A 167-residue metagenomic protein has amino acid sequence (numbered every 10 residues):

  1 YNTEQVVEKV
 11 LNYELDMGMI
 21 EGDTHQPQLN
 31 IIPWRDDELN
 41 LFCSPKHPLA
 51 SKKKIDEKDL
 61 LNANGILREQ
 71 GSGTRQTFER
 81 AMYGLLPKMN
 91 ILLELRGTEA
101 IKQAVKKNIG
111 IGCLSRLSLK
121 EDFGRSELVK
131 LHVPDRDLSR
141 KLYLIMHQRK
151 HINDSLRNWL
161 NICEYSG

Functional and structural regions predicted by a protein language model:
Y1, E21-G22, K88-G97: Short beta-strand-to-loop elements that line the ligand-binding cleft of bilobed periplasmic-binding protein-like
N2, D56, R96-G97, S115: Short loop/turn segments at beta->alpha junctions
T3-L39, C43, S51, K106-I109 (+1 more regions): Short beta-strand-centered segments that line the small-molecule binding cleft or hinge of alpha/beta clamshell
L15, M19-Q28, Q76, R80 (+1 more regions): A ligand-binding cleft/hinge motif common to bilobed small-molecule-binding domains
G22-D23, P45, R116-S118, D135 (+1 more regions): Short secondary-structure boundary segments
L29-I31, D36-L41, P45-H47, E57 (+3 more regions): Small-molecule pocket liners
L49, A63-L85, R116, I152-L160: Secondary-structure junction motif
V129-G167: A late-sequence structural motif
